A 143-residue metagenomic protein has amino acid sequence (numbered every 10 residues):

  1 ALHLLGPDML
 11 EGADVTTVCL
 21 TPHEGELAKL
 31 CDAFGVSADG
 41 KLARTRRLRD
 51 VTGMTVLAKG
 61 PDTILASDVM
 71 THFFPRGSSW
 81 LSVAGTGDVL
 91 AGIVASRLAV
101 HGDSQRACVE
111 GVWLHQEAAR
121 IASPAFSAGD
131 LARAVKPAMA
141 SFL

Functional and structural regions predicted by a protein language model:
A1-R76: Glycine-rich phosphate/dinucleotide-binding loop and adjoining beta-alpha-beta core of small-molecule
K29, I64-S67, L90, Q116-A122: Short active-site-adjacent structural elements
K29, V83-L114: Short, small-residue alpha-helix embedded
V36, L98-A99, R120-S123: Amphipathic alpha-helical interaction elements
A43, A91-G92, R133: Feature representing long, continuous alpha-helical segments
S79-L81: Glycine-rich phosphate/pyrophosphate-binding beta-alpha loops
Q116-L143: Charged C-terminal helix
